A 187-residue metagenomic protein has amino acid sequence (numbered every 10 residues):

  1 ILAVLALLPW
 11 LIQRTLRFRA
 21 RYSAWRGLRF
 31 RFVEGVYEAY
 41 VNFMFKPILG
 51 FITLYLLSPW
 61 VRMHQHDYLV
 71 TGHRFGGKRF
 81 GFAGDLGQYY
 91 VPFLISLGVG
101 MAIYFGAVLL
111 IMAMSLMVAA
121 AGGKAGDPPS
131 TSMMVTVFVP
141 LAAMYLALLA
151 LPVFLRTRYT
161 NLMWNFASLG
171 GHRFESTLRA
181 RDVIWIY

Functional and structural regions predicted by a protein language model:
I1, R29-G50, G77-F105, Y159 (+1 more regions): Interfacial aromatic "cap" segments that immediately flank transmembrane helices in multipass membrane proteins
I1-H73: Transmembrane-helix bundle segments that line or gate the permeation/cavity pathway in multi-pass membrane proteins
I1-V4, I103-L151: Membrane-helix interface segments in multi-pass membrane proteins
I12-A20, W60-G76, S115, L151-R173: Juxtamembrane interface at the ends
F51-H64, L97-L116: Alpha-helical transmembrane segments and their membrane-interface junctions in multi-pass membrane proteins
V137, L141-Y145, V153, T157 (+3 more regions): Feature representing long, continuous alpha-helical segments
